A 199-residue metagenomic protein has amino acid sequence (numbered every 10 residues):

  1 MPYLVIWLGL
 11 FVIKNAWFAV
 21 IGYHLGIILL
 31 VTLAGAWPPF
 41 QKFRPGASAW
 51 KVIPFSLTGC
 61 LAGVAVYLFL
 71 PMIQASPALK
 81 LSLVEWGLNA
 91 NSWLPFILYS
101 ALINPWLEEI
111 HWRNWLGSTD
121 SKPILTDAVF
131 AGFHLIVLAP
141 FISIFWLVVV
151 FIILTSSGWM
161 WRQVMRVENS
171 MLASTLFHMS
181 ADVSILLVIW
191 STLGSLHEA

Functional and structural regions predicted by a protein language model:
M1-F40: Alpha-helical transmembrane segments in multi-pass membrane proteins
M1-G9, F55-G63, L125-V129: Alpha-helical transmembrane segments
L8-K14, L68-P77, L135-F141: Juxtamembrane "helix-exit" motif on the non-cytosolic side of transmembrane helices
F18-Y23, K80-L88, I144-I152: Non-cytosolic membrane-interface motifs at loop->transmembrane helix junctions
Y23, A47-L57, L116-I124: Cytoplasmic-side transmembrane-helix entry/capping segments in multi-pass membrane proteins
F40-N104, S195-A199: Juxtamembrane helix-loop-helix connectors linking adjacent transmembrane helices in multi-pass membrane enzymes
W93-A199: Transmembrane helix-loop-helix hairpins at the membrane interface of multi-pass integral membrane proteins
